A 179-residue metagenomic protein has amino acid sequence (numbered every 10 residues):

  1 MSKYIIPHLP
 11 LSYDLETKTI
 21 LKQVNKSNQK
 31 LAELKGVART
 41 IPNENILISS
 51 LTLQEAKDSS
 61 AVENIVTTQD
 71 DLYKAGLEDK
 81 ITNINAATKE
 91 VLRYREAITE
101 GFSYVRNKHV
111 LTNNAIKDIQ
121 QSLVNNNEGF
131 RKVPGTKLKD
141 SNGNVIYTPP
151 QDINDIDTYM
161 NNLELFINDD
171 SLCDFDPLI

Functional and structural regions predicted by a protein language model:
M1-I179: FIC/Doc superfamily catalytic core
